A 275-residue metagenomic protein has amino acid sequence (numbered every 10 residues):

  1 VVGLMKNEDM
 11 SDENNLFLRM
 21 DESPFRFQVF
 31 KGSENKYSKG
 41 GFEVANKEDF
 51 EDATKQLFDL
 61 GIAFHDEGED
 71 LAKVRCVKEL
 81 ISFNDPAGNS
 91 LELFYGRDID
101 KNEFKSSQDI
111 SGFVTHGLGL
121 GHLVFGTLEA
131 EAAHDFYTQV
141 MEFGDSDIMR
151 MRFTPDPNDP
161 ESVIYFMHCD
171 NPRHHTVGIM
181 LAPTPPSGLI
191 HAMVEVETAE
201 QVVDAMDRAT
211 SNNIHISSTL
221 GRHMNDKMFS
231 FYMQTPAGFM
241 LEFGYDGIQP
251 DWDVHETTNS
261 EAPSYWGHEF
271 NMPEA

Functional and structural regions predicted by a protein language model:
V1-F25, F125-H174: Core segments of cupin and vicinal oxygen chelate
V1-L80: An N-terminus-focused feature that recognizes amino-terminal "leader" regions
L4-N7, Q28-G32, K39-E43, L93-F94 (+8 more regions): A structural feature that tracks compact, well-ordered secondary-structure segments with a strong bias toward
M10, G32, L71-R75, P155-D159 (+2 more regions): A short beta-turn/loop motif at secondary-structure boundaries
K31-F58, E79-N84, L118-L128, T184-T210 (+1 more regions): Vicinal oxygen chelate
Y37-F42, D98-A132, G144-S146, S187-V194 (+2 more regions): N-terminal beta-strand motif that seeds the catalytic metal site of vicinal oxygen chelate
F58-G119, V163-H168, N213-A275: Vicinal oxygen chelate
P157-M224: A compositional/structural signature marking long, glycine- and acidic/polar-rich segments with frequent tryptophans
